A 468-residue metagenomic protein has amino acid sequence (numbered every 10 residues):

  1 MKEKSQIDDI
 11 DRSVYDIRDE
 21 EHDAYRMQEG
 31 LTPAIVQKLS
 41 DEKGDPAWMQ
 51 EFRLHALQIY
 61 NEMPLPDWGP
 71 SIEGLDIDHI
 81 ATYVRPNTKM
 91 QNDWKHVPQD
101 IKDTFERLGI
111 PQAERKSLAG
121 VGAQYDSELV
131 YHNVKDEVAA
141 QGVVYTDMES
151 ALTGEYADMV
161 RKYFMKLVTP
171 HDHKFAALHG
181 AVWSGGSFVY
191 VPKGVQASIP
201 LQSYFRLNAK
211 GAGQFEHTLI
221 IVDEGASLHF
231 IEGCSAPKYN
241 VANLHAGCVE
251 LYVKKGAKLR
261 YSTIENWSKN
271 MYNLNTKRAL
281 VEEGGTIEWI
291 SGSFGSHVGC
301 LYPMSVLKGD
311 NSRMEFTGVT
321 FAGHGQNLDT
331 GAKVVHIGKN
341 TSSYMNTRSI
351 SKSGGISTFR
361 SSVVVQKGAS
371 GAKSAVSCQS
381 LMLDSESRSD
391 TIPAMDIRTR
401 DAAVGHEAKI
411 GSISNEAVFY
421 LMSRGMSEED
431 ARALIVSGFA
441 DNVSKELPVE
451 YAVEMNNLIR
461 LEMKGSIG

Functional and structural regions predicted by a protein language model:
K2-E20, Y25-G30, Y451-I467: Intrinsically disordered, low-complexity terminal tails
K2-I10, Y25-D172, A176-A177, N346-S349: N-terminal amphipathic, basic helical "cap/leader" segment at the start of enzyme domains
R18, P33-Q37, D396-I397: Short acidic (Asp/Glu) and glycine-rich catalytic loops that position anionic groups and cofactors
Y131-N133, E137-M426, A440-G468: Conserved beta-strand/loop scaffold segments within soluble protein domains that form the structured core and edges
